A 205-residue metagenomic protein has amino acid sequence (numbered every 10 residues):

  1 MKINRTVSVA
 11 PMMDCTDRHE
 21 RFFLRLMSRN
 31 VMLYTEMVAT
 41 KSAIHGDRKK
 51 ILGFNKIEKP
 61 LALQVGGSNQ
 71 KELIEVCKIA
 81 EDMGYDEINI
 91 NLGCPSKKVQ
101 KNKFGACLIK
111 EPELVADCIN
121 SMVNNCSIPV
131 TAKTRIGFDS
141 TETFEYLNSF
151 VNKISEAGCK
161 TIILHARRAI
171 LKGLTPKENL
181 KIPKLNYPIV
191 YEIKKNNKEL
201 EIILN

Functional and structural regions predicted by a protein language model:
M1-N205: Flavin-dependent oxidoreductase catalytic cores
